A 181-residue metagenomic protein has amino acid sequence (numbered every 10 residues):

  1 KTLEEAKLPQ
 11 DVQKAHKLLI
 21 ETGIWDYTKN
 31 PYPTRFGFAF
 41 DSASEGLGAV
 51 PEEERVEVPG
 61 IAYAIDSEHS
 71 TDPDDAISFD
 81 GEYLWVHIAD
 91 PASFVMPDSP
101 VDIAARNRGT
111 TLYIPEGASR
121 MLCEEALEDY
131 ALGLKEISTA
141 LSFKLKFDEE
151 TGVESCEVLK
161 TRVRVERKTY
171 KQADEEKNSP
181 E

Functional and structural regions predicted by a protein language model:
K1-E181: Conserved, carboxylate-rich catalytic/transport cores that coordinate ions
